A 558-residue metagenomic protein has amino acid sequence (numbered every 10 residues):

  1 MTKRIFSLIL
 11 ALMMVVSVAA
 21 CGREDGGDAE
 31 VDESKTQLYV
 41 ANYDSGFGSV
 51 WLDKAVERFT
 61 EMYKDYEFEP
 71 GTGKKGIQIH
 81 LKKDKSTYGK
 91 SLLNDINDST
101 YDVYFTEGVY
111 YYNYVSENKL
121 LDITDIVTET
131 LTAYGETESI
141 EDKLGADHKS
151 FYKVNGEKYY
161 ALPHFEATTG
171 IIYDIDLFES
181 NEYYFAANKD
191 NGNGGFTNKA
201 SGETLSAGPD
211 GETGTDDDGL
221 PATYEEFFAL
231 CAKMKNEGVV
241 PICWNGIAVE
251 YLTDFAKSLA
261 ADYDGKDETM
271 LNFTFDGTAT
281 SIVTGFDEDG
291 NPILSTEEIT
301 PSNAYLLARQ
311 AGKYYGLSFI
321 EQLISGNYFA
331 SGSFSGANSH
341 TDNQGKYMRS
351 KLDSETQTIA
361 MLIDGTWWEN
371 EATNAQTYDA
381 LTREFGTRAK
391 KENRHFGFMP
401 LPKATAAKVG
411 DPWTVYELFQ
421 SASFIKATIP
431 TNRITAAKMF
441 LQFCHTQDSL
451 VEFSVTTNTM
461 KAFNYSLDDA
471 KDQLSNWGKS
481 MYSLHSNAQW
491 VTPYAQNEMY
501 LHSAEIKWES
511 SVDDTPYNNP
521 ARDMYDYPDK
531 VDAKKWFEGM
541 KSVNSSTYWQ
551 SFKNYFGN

Functional and structural regions predicted by a protein language model:
R4-S7, C21-K119, T128-E138, Y184-F185 (+4 more regions): Conserved N-terminal structural module of periplasmic/extracytoplasmic solute-binding proteins
D53, D84-D122, G135-A161, I171 (+3 more regions): Pocket-flanking alpha-helical
G108-G170, D176-E179, F185, D190-G194 (+4 more regions): Hinge/lid segment of periplasmic solute-binding proteins
E157, G211-T215, Q357-T358, A380-A462: Extracytoplasmic/periplasmic substrate-recognition and gating elements
N191-G219, F273, G277-E288, P292: Acidic, glycine-anchored loop motifs typical of Ca2+
C231, D267-G345: Glycine-centered hinge/linker elements that transmit conformational signals in sensory and ligand-binding systems
T457, K479-N558: C-terminal capping/gating helix-and-loop segments adjacent to ligand/active sites or protein-protein/ligand interfaces
